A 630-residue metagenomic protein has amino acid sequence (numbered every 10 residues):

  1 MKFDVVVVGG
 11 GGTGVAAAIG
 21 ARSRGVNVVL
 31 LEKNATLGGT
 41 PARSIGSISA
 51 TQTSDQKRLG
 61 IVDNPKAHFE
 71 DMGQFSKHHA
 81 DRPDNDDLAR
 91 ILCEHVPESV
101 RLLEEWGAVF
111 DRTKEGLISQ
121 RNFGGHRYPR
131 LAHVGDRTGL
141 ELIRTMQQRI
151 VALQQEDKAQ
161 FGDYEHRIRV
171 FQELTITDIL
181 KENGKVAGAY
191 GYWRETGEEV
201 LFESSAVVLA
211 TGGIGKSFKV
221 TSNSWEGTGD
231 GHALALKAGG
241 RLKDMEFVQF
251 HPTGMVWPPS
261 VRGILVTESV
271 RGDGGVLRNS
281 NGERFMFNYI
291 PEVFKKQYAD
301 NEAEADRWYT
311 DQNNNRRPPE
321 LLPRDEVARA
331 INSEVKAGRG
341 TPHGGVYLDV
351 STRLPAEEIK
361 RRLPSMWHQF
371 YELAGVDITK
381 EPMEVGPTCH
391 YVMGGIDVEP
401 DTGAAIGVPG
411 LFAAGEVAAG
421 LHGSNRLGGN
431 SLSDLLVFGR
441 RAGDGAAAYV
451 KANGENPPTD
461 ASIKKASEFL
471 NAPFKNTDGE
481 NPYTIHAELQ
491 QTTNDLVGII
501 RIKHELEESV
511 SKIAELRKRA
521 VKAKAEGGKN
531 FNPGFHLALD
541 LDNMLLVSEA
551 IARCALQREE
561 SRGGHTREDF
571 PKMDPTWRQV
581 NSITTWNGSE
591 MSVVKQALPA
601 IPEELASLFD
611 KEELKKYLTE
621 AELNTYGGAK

Functional and structural regions predicted by a protein language model:
M1-F3, T196-A206, G407-V408: Core beta-strand elements of the Rossmann-like FAD/NAD(P) dinucleotide-binding domain in flavoenzyme oxidoreductases
M1-K2, R24, L30, A35-T40 (+12 more regions): Glycine- and aromatic-enriched mobile tails/lids
M1-T13: Beta1/beta-strand and adjacent pyrophosphate-binding region of the FAD-binding site in flavoprotein oxidoreductases
N34-G60, Q249-P252, S260-I264: Conserved N-terminal glycine-rich FAD pyrophosphate-binding loop of Rossmann-like flavoproteins
A50-L92: Glycine-rich active-site loop/strand segments that organize a redox cofactor
V96-E198, E203, A210, G254-P258 (+2 more regions): Conserved redox-cofactor binding core of oxidoreductases
A206-I264, K296, N425-G445: Glycine-rich loop(s) and the adjacent beta-strand/alpha-helix scaffold that form part
R241-E372, G445-K451: An anion/pyrophosphate-binding glycine-rich loop and adjacent beta-alpha core in soluble alpha-beta enzymes
